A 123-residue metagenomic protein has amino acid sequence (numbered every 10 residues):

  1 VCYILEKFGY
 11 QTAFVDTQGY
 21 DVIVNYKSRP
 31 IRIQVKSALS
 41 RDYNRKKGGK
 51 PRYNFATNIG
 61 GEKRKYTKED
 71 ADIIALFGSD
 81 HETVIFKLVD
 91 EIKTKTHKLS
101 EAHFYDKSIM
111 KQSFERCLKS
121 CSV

Functional and structural regions predicted by a protein language model:
V1-Q18, V24-V123: Mixed-charge (Asp/Glu-Lys/Arg
